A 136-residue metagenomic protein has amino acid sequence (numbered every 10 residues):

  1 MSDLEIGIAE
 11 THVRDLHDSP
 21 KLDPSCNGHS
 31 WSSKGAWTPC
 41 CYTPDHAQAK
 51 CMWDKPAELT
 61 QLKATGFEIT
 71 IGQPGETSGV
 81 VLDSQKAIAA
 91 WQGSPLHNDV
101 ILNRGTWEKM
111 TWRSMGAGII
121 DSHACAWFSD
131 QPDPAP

Functional and structural regions predicted by a protein language model:
M1-P136: Functional surface patches built around histidine and acidic residues
